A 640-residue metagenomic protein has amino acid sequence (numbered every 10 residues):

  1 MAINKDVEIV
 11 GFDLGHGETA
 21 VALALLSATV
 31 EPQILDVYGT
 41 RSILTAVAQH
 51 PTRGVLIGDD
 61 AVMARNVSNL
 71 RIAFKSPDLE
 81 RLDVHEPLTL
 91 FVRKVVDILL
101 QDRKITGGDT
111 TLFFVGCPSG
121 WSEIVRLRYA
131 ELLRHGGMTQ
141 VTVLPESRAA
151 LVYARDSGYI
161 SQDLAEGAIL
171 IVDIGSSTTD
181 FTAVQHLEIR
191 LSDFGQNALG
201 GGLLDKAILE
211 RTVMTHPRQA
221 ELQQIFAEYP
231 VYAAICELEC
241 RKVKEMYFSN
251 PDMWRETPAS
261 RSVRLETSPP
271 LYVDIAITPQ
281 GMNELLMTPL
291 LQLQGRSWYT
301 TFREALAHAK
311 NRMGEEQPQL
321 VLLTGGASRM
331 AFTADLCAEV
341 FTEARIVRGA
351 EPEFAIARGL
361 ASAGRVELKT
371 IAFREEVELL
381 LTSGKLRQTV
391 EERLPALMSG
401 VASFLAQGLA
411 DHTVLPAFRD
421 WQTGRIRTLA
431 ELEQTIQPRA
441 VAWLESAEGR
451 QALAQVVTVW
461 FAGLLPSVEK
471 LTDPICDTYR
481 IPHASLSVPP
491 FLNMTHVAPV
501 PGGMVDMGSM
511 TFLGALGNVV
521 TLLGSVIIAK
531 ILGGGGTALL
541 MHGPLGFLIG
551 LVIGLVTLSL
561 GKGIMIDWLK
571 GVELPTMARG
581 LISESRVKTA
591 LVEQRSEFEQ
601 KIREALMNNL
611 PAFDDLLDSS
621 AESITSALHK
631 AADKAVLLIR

Functional and structural regions predicted by a protein language model:
A2, L88-T106, S147-I160, L285-P318 (+4 more regions): Phosphate/ATP-binding catalytic cores across multiple sugar-kinase/actin-like superfamilies, primarily ASKHA
A2-P32, G158-L191, L360: Gly/Thr-rich phosphate-binding beta-strand-loop-beta motif of the actin/hexokinase/Hsp70
H16, Q219-F226, P230-V231, R358-V526 (+2 more regions): Acidic, glycine/GT-rich loop-and beta-edge segments that sit at the periphery of enzyme/chaperone cores
S27-G136, A207-I208, M214-T257: Phosphate-binding loop and its immediate beta->loop->alpha context in nucleotide/phosphate-handling enzymes
A46, E146-G158, D205-A207, V347-G384: Glycine-rich phosphate-binding/hydrolytic loop that grips phosphoryl groups
A61-R65, L203-D335, Q388-D477, I481-A484 (+1 more regions): Gly/charged contiguous loops adjacent to phosphate- or pyrophosphate-bearing nucleotide/cofactor binding elements
F114-V125, E315-C337, E353, P490-T495 (+1 more regions): Glycine-rich phosphate-binding loops at beta-strand->alpha-helix junctions
Y129-Y159, D163-A168, L204-D205: Hydrophobic, small-residue-rich alpha-helical packing segments that form membrane-like cores
